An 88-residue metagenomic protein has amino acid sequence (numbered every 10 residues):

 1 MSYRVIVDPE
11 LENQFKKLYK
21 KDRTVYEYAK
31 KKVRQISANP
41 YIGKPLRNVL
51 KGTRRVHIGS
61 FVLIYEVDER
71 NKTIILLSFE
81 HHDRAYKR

Functional and structural regions predicted by a protein language model:
S2-V5, P9, K16-Y26, I58-F61 (+1 more regions): Enriched for short, Lys/Arg-rich terminal
K31-V56, R84: A short, surface-exposed loop/turn module that caps and links secondary-structure elements
